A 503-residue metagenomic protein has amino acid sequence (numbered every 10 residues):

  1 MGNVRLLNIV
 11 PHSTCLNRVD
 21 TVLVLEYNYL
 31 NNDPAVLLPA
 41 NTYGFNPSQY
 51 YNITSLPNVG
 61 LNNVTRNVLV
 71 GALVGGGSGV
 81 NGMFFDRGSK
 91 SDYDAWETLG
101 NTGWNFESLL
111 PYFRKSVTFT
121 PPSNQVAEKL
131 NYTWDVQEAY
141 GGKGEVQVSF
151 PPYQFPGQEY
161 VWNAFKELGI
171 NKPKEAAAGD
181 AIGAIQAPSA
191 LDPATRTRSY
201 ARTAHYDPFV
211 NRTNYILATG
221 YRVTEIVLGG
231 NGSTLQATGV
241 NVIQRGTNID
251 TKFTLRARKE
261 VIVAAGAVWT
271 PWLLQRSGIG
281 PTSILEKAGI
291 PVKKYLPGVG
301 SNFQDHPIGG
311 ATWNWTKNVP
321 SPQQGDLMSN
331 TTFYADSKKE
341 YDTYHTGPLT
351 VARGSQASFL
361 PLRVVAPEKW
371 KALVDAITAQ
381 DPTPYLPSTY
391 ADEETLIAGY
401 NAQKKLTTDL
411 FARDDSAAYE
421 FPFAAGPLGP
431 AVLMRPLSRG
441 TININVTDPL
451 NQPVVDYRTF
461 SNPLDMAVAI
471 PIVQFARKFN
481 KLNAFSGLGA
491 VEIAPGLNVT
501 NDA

Functional and structural regions predicted by a protein language model:
M1-A503: N-terminal redox-cofactor-binding region of secreted/periplasmic oxidoreductases
